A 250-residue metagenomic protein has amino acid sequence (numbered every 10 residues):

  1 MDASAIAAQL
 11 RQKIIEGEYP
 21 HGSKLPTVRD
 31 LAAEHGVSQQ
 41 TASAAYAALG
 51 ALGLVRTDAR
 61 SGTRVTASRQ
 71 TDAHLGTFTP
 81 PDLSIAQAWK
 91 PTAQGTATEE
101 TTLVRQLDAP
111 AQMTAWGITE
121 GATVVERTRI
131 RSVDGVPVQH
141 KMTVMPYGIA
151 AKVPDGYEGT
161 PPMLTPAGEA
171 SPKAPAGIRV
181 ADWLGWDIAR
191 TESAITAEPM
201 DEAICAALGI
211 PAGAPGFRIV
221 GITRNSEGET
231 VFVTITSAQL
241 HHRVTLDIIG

Functional and structural regions predicted by a protein language model:
M1-A7, A33-E34, A44-T123, M142 (+3 more regions): HTH-adjacent hinge/linker in prokaryotic transcriptional regulators
A5-K24: Short helix->loop/beta-hairpin flanking segments within DNA-binding domains
G17, K24-H35, L49: A short alpha-helical element within helix-turn-helix/winged-helix DNA-binding domains across DNA-binding proteins
A32, V125, F217-R218: Hydrophobic beta-strand signal
T119, V136, M145, I149 (+1 more regions): C-terminal regulatory/effector modules of DNA-binding transcriptional regulators
R129-R131, T223-R224: Hydrophobic beta-strand positions
